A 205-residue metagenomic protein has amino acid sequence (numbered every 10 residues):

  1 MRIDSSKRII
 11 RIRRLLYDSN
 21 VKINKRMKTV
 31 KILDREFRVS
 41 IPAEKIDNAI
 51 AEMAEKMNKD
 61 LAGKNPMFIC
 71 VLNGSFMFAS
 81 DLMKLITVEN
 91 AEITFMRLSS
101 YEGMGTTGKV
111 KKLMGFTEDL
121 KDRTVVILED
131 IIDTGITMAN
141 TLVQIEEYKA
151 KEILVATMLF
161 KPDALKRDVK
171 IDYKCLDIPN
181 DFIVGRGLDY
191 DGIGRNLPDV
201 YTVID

Functional and structural regions predicted by a protein language model:
M1-D205: PRPP-associated nucleotide enzymes
